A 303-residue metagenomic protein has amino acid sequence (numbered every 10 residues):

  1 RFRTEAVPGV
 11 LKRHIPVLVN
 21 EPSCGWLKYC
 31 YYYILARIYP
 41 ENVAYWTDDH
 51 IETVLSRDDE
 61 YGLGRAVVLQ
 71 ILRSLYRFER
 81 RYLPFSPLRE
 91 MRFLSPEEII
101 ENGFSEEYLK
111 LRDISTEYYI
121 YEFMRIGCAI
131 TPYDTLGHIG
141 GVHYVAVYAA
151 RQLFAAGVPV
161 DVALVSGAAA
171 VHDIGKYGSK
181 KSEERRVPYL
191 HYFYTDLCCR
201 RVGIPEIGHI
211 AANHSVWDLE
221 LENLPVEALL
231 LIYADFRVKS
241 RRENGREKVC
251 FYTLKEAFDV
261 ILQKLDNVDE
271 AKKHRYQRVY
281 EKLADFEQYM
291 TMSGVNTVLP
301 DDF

Functional and structural regions predicted by a protein language model:
T4-E5: Extreme N-terminal basic, low-complexity initiation segments that serve as generic localization/processing leaders
P8-V19, L35-A36, A44-S56, R65 (+5 more regions): Residue-level detector of alpha-helical secondary structure
L11-H14, L18, P22, Y29 (+4 more regions): Divalent metal-dependent catalytic cores for phosphoryl transfer on phosphate-bearing substrates
E21-C24, R57-P188: Acidic/His-rich, divalent-metal-binding segments that scaffold phosphate/diphosphate chemistry
T131, T135, N223-V226, K272-R275: Residue-level recognition of alpha-helical structural elements
N244, E256, V260, L265-Y276 (+1 more regions): Non-catalytic C-terminal interaction regions
D269-F303: Charged phosphate-binding loop/patch that engages nucleotide di/tri-phosphates or the phosphate backbone of nucleic
